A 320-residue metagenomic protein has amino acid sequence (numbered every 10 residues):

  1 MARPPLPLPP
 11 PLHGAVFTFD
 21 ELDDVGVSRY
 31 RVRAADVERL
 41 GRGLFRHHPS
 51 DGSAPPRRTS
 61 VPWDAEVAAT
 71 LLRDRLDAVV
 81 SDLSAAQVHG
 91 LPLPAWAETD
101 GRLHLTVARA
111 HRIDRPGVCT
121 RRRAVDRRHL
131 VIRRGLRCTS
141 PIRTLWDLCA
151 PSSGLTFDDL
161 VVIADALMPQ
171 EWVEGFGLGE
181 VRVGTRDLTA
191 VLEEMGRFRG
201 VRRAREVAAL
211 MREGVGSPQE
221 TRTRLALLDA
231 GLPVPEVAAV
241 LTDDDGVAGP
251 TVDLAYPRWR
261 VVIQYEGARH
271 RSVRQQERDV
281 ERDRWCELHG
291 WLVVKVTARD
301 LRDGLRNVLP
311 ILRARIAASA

Functional and structural regions predicted by a protein language model:
M1, P10-V16, E21-R29, E171-A320: Surface segments flanking catalytic/ligand-binding clefts of nucleic-acid enzymes
M1-G200, A320: Short gly/ser-rich loop at a beta-strand->alpha-helix junction or flexible surface loop bordering the NTP-binding
